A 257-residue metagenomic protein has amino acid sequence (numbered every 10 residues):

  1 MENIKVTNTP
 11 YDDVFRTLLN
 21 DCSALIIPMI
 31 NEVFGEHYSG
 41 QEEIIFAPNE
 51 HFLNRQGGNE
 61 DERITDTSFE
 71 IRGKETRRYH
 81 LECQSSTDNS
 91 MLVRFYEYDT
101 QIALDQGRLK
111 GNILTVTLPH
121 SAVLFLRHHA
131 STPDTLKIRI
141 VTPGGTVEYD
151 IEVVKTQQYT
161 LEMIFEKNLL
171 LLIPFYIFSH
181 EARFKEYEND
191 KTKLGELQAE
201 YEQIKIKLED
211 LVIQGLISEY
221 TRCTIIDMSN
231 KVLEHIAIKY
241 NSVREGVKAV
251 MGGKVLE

Functional and structural regions predicted by a protein language model:
M1-N241: Conserved single-residue anchors adjacent to enzymatic active/cofactor-binding motifs
N241-E257: Intrinsic-disorder/low-complexity detector
